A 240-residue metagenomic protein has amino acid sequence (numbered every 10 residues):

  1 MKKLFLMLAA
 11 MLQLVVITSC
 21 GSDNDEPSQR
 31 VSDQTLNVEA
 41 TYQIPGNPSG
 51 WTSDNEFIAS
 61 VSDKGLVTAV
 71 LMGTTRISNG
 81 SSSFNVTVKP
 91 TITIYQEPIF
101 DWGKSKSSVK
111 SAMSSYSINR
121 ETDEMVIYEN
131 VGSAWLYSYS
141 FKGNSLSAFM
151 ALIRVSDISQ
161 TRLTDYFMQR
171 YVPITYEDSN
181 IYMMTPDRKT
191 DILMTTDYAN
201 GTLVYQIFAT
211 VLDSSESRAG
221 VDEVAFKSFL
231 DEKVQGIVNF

Functional and structural regions predicted by a protein language model:
M1-L4: Positively charged n-region of N-terminal signal peptides that target proteins for export
L6-L14: Hydrophobic helical h-region of N-terminal Sec-dependent signal peptides in bacterial secretory/periplasmic proteins
V15-S19: C-terminal motif of bacterial Sec signal peptides marking the signal peptidase cleavage site
G21-T41, E56-T74, S78-R170, L212-F240: Short helix/turn-capping signatures at newly exposed starts of structured segments
P48-F57: Short, well-ordered beta-strand segments
Y128-G132, M184-K189, Y198: Active-site beta-strand termini and strand-to-loop segments that position acidic
Q169-T190: Short Gly/Thr-rich strand-loop-strand
I192-V211: N-terminal export/ancillary region detector
